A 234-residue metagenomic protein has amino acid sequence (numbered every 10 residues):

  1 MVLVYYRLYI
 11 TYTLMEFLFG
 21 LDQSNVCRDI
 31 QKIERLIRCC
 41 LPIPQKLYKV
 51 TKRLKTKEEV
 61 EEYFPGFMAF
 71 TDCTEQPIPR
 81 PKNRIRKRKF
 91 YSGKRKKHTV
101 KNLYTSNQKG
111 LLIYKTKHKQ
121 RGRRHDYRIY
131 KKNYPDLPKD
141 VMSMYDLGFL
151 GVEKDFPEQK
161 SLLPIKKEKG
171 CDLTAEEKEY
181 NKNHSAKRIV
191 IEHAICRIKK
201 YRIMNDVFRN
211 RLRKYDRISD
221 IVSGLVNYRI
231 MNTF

Functional and structural regions predicted by a protein language model:
M1-V2: Short alpha-helical "packing" element that flanks the helix-turn-helix/winged-helix DNA-binding module
Y5, Y9-F234: Short, well-ordered secondary-structure "scaffold" segments embedded in the functional core of diverse domains
